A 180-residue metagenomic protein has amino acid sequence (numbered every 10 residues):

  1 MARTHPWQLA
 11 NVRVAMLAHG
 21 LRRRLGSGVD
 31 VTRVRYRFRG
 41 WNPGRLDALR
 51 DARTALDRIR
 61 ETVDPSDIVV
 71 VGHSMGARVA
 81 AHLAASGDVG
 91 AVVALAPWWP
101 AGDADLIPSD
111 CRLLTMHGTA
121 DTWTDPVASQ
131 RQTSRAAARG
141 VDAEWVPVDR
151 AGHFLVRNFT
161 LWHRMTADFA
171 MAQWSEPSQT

Functional and structural regions predicted by a protein language model:
M1-G26: Short, surface-exposed "cap/lid" segments of acyl-processing enzymes
N42-T62: Alpha/beta-hydrolase active-site loop
V71-A80: Gly/Ala-rich beta-loop-alpha elbow adjacent to hydrolase catalytic centers
A94-A101: Active-site nucleophile loop of the alpha/beta-hydrolase fold
S109, L114-D121: Short beta-strand/loop motif that positions the catalytic acidic residue of the alpha/beta-hydrolase fold
D125-R135: Short alpha-helix in the alpha/beta-hydrolase fold that links the catalytic acid
R139-T180: C-terminal catalytic histidine-bearing segment of alpha/beta-hydrolase fold enzymes
